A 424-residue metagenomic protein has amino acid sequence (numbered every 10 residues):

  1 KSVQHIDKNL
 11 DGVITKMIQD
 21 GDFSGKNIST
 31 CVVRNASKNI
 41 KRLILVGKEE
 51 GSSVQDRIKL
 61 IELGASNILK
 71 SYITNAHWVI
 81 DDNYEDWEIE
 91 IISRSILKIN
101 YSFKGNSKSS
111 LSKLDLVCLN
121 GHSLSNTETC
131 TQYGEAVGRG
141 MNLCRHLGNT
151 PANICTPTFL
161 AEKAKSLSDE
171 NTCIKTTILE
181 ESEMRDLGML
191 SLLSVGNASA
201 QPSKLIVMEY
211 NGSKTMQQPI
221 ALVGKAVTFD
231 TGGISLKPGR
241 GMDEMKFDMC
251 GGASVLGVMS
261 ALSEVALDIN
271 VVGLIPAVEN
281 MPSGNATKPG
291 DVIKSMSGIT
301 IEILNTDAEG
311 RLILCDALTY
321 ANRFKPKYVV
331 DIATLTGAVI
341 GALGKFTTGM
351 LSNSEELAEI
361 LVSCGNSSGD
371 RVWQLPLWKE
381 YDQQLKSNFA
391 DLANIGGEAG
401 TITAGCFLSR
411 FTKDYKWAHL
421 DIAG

Functional and structural regions predicted by a protein language model:
K1-A226: Short amphipathic alpha-helical segment within the helicase RecA-like ATPase core that mediates nucleic-acid
I28, K38-N39, N75, L160-G424: A generic structural signal for tightly packed, nonpolar segments enriched in small/aliphatic residues
